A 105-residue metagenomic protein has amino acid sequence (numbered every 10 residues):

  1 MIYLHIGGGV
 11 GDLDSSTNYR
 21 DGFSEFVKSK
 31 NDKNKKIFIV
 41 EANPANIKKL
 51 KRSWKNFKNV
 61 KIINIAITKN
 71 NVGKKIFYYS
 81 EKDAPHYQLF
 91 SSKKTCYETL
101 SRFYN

Functional and structural regions predicted by a protein language model:
M1-N105: Phosphate/nucleotide-binding beta-alpha loop and adjacent structural elements of enzyme active sites
